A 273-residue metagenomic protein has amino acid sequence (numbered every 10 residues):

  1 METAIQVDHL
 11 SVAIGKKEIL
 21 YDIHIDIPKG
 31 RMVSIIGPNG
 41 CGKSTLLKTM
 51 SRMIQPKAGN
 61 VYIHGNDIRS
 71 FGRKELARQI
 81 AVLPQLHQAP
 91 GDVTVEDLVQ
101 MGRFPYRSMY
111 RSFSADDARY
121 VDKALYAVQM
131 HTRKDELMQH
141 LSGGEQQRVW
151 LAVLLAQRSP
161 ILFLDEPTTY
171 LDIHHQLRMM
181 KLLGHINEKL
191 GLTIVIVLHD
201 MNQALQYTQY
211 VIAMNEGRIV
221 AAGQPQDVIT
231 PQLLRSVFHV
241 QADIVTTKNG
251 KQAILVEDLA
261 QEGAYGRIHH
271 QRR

Functional and structural regions predicted by a protein language model:
I36-P38: The feature captures the beta-strand-to-loop junction immediately N-terminal to the Walker
S51: Helix-to-loop junction immediately C-terminal to a conserved catalytic motif
G59-D67, L76: Conserved ABC transporter NBD signature motif
Q100, A115-R133, R158: Conserved ABC ATPase "signature" region
S112, L137-L141, E145: Conserved ABC ATPase signature
L162-E166: Catalytic Walker B motif of ABC-type/P-loop ATPase nucleotide-binding domains
